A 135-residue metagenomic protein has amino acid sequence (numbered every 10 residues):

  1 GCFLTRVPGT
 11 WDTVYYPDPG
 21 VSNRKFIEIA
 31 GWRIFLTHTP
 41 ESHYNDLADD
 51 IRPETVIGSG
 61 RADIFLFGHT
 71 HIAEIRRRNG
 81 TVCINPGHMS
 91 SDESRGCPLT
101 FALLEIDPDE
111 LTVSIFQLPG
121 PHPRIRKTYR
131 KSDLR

Functional and structural regions predicted by a protein language model:
G1-G31: Core catalytic region of metal-dependent phosphoesterases/phosphodiesterases, especially metallo-beta-lactamase-like
T5-R6, N45-S114: Conserved beta-sheet core of the metallophosphoesterase superfamily
G9, T37, G68: Active-site flanking residues adjacent to catalytic metal/cofactor-binding acidic residues
D12-Y16, T39-N45, A62: Short, flexible loop segments at the rims of nucleotide/cofactor-binding pockets, characterized by
F26-T37, E41, L104: Core dinuclear metal-dependent hydrolase active-site scaffold
A30-W32, E93, S132-R135: Active-site-proximal loop/helix segment associated with metal-binding centers of metalloenzymes
S42-H43, S90, P119-H122: Short, surface-exposed beta-strand-loop junctions and turns on beta-sheet-rich folds
D107-R135: Charged phosphate-binding loop/patch that engages nucleotide di/tri-phosphates or the phosphate backbone of nucleic
